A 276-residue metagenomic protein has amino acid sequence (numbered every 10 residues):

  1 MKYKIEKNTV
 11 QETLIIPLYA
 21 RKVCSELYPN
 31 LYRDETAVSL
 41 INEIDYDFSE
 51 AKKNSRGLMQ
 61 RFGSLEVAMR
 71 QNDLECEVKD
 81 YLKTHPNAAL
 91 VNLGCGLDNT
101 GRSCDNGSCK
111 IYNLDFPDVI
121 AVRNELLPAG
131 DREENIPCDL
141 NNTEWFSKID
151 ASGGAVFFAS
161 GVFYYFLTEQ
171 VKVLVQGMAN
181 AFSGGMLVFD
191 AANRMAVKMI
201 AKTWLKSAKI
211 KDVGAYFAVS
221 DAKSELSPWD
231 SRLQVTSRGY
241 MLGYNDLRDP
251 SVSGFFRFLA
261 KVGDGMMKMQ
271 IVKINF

Functional and structural regions predicted by a protein language model:
M1-V91, C95-C138, A151-S152: Rossmann-like AdoMet
T143-S152: Short amphipathic alpha-helix with an adjacent loop that forms part of the alpha/beta core around
G154-Q170: A short SAM/SAH-binding and catalytic strip from SAM-dependent methyltransferases
Y165-A181: A short, conserved alpha-helix within the catalytic core of class I
A181-R194: Conserved beta-strand signature within the Rossmann-like core of class I S-adenosyl-L-methionine
K198-V213: Short, glycine-/aromatic-enriched active-site segment of Class I SAM-dependent methyltransferases
V213-Y240: Short alpha-helix
L233-F258: Conserved catalytic loop of SAM-dependent methyltransferase domains
